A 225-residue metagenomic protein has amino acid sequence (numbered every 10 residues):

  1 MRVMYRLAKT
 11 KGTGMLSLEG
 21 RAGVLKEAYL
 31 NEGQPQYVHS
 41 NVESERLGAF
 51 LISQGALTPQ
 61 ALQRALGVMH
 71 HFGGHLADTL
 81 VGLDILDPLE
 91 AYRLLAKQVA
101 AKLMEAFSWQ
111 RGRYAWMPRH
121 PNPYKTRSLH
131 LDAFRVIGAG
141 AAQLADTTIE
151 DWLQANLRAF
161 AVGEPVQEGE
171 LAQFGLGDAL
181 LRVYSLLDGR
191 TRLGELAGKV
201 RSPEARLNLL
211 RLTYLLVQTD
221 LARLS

Functional and structural regions predicted by a protein language model:
M1-S225: Acidic, Ser/Thr/Pro-enriched low-complexity segments and adjacent helix/loop capping patches that create flexible
